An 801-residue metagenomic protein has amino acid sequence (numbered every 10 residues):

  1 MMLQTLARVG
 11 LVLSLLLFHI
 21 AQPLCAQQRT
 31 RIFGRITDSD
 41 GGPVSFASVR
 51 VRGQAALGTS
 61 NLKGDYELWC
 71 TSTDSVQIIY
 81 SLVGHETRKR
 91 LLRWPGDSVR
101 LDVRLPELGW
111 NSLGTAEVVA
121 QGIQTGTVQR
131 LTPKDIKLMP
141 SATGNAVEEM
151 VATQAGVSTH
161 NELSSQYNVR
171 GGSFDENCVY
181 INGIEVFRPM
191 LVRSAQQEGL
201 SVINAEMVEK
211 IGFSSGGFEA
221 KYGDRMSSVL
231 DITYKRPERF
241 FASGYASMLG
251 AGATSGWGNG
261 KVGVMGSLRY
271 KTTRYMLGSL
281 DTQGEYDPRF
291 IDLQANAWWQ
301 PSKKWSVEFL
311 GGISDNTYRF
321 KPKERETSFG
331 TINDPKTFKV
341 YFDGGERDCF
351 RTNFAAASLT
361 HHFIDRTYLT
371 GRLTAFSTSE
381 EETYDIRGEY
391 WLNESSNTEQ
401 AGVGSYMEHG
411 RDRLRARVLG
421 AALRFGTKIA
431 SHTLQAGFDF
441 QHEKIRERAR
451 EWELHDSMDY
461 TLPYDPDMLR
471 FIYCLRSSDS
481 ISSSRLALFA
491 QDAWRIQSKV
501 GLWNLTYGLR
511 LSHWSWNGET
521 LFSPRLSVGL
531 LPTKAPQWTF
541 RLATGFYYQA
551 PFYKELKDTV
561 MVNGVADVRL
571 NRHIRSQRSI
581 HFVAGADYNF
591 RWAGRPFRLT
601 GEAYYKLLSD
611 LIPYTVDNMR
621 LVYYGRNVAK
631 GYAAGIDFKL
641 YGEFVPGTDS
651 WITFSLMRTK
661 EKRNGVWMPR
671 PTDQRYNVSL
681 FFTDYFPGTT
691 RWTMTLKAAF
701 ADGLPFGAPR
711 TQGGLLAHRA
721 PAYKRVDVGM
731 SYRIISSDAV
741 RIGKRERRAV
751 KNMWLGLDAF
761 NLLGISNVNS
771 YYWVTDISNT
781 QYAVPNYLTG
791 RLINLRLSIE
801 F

Functional and structural regions predicted by a protein language model:
T37-S39, A47-R52, S81-E86, P95-P140 (+3 more regions): Short, acidic, small-residue-rich periplasmic hinge/interaction motif at the N-terminus of Gram-negative outer-membrane
E67-W69, L138, E185-F213: Short acidic/polar hinge/loop motifs at secondary-structure boundaries that mediate gating or recognition
W69, E148-R188: Extracytoplasmic beta-strand/coil segments of soluble accessory domains associated with Gram-negative outer-membrane
S243, L249-Y270, Q283-P322, E346-G371: Transmembrane beta-barrel wall of Gram-negative outer-membrane proteins
Y275, K323-E324, T533-F582, A603-Y623 (+2 more regions): Surface-exposed extracellular loop regions of Gram-negative outer-membrane beta-barrel proteins, predominantly
Y368-T374, H573-N627, Y632, L755-F760: Membrane-embedded beta-barrel scaffold of Gram-negative outer-membrane proteins
S498-V500, Y604-L607, Y624-G707: Gram-negative outer-membrane beta-barrel transporters
G647, A699-G707, Y732-F801: C-terminal beta-signal and adjacent terminal beta-strands/loops of Gram-negative outer-membrane beta-barrel proteins
